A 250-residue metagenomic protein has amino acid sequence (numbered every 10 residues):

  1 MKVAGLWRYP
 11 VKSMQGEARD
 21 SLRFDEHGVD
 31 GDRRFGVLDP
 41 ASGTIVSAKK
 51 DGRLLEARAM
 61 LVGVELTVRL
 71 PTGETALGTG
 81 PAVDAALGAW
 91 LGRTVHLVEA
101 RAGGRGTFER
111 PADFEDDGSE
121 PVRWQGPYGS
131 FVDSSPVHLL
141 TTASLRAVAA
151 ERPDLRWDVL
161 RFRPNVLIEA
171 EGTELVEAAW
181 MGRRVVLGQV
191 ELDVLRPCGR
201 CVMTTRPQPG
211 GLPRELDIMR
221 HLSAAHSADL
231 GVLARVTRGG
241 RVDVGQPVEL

Functional and structural regions predicted by a protein language model:
M1-L250: Metal-cofactor-dependent catalytic cores
